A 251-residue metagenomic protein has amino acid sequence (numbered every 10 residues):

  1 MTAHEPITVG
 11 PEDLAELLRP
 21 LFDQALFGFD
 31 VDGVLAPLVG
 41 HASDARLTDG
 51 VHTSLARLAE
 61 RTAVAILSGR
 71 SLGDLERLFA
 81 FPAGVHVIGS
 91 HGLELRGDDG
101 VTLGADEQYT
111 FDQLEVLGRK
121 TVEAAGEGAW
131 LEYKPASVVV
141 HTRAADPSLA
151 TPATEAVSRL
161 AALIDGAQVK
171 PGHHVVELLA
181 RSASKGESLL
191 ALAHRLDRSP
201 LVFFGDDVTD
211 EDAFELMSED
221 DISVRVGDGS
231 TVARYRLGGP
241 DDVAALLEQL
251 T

Functional and structural regions predicted by a protein language model:
M1-V31, L35, V39, G50 (+2 more regions): Non-catalytic pre-domain segments flanking phosphatase-related domains
T2-P11, R181, G186-T251: Mg2+-dependent phosphoryl-transfer enzymes with acidic/Ser/Thr/Gly-rich catalytic loops
D23-A25, T62, A83, R198-P200 (+1 more regions): Short coil/turn segments at beta-strand junctions that form active-site/ligand-binding loops
G33, V87, V140, L189 (+1 more regions): Residue-level signal for inorganic ion chemistry
G40, R46-K134: Active-site phosphate-binding/coordination module
S71-I88, S148-Q168: Substrate-recognition/cap helix-loop segment adjacent to the acidic, metal-dependent catalytic center of Asp-based
S90, G97-Q113, K170-R198: Substrate-recognition "cap/lid" segment bordering the active-site pocket of phosphatases
L131-A145, Q168-L179: Charged, glycine-interspersed solvent-exposed loop segments at helix/strand-loop junctions that cap or gate access
